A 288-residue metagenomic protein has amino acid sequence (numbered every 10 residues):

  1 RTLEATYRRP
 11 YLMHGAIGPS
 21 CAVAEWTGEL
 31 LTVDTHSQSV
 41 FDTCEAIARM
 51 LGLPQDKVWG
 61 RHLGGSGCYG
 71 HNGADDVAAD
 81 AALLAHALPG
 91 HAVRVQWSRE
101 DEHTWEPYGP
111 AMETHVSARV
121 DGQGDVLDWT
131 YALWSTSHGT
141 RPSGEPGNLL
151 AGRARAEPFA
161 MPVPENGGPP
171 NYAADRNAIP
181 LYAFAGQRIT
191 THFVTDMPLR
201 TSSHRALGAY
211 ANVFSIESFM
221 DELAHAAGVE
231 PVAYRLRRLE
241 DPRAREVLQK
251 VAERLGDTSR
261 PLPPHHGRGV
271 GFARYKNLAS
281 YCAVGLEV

Functional and structural regions predicted by a protein language model:
R1-V288: Structural alpha/beta core scaffold segments of enzyme domains
